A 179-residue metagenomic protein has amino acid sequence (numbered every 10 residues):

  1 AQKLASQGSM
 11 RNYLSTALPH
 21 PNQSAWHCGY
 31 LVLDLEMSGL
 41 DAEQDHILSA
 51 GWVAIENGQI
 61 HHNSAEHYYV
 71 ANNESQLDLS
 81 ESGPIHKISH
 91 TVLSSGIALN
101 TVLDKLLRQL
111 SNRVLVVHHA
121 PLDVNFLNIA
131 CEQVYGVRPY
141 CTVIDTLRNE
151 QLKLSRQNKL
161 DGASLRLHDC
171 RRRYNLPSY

Functional and structural regions predicted by a protein language model:
A1-M10: Long, acidic (Asp/Glu-rich), low-complexity accessory segments flanking structured domains
M10-N128, E132-Q133, R138, N158-Y179: Conserved non-catalytic scaffold segment of RNase H-like nuclease domains
C141: Short, conserved active-site loop motifs that form the nucleotide-linked donor/cofactor pocket
I144-D161: Short alpha-helix plus adjacent loop in nuclease-associated cores
